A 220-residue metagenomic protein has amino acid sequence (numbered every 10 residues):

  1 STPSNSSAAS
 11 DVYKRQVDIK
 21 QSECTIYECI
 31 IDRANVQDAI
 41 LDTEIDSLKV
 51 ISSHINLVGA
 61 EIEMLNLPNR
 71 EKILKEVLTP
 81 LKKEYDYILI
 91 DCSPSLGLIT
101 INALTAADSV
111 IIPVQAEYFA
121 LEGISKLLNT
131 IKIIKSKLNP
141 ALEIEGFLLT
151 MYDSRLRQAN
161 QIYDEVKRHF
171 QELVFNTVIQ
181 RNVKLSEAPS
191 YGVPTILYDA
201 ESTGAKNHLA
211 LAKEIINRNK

Functional and structural regions predicted by a protein language model:
S1-K220: P-loop NTP-binding core
